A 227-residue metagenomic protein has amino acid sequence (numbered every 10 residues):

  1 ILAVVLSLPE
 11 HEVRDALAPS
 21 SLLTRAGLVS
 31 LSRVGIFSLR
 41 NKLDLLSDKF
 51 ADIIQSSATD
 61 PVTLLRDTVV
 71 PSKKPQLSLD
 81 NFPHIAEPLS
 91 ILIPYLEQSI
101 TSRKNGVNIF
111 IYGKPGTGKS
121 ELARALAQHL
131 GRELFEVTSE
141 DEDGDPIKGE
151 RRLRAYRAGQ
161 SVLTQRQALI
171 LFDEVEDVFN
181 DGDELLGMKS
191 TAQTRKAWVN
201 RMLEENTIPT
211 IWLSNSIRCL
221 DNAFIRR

Functional and structural regions predicted by a protein language model:
I1-L130, D143-D145, R151-Q160, R166-L169 (+1 more regions): AAA+ P-loop ATPase mechanoenzymes
E133: Conserved PRPP/pyrophosphate-binding segment of the phosphoribosyltransferase/PRPP-pathway fold
E136-P146: A short hydrophobic beta-strand->loop->alpha-helix junction that borders the nucleotide-binding pocket of P-loop NTPases
